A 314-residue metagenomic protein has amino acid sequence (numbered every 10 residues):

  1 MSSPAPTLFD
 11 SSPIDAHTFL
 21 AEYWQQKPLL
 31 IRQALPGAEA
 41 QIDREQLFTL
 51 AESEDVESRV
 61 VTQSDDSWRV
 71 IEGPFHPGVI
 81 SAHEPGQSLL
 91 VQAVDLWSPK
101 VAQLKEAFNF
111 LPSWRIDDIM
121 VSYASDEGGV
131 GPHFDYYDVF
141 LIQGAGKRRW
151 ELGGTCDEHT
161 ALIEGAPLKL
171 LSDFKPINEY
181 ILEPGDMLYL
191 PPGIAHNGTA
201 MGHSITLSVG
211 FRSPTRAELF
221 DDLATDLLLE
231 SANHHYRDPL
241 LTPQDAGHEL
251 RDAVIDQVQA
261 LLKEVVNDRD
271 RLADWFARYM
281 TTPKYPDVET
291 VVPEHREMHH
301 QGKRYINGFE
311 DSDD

Functional and structural regions predicted by a protein language model:
S2-E22, L35-D186, I194, T199-H235: Active-site region of the double-stranded beta-helix
S2-L8, L171-I181, N197-D314: Fe(II)/2-oxoglutarate
